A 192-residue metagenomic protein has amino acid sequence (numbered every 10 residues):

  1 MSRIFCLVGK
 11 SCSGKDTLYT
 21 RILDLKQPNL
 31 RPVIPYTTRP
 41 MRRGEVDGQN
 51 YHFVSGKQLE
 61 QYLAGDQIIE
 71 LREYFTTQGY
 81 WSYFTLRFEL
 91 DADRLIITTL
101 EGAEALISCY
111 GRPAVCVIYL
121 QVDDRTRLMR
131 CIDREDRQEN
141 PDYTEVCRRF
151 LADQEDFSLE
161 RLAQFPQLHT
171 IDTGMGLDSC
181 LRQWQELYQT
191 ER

Functional and structural regions predicted by a protein language model:
L7: Hydrophobic anchor at the beta1->P-loop junction of P-loop NTPases
K10: P-loop (Walker A) phosphate-binding loop of NTP-binding proteins
K15-D16: Walker A/P-loop
D24-P32: Post-Walker A helix-loop "phosphate-sensing" segment adjacent to the P-loop in P-loop NTPases
T37-R94, T98-G102: ATP-dependent small-molecule kinase phosphotransfer cores that center on conserved nucleotide phosphate-binding segments
G65-I69, I132-Q138, L187-Y188: Conserved AAA+ ATPase "sensor/coupling" helix adjacent to the nucleotide-binding pocket
L95-T99, Y110-R134: Conserved phosphate-donor/acceptor-positioning beta-strand/loop module used by diverse small-molecule
R137-L187: Small-molecule kinase domains that catalyze NTP-dependent phosphoryl transfer to phosphate-bearing small molecules
